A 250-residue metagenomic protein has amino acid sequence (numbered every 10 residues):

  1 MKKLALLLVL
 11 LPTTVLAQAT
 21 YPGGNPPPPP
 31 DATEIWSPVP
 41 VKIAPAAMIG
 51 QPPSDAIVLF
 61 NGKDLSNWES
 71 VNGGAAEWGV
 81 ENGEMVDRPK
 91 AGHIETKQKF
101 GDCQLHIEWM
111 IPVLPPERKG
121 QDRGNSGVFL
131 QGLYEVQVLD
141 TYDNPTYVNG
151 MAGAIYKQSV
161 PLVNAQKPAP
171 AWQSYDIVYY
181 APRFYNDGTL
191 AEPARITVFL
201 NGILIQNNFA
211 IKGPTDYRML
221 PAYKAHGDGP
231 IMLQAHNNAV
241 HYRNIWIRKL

Functional and structural regions predicted by a protein language model:
L4-T13: Sec-dependent N-terminal signal peptides
Q18-L250: Carbohydrate-interacting regions of secretory-pathway proteins
